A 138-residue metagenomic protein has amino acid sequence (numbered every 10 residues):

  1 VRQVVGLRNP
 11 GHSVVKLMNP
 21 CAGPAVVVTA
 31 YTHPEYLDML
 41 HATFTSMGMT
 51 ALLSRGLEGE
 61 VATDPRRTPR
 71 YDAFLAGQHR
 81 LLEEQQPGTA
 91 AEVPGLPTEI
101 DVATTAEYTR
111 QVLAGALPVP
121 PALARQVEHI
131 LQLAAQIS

Functional and structural regions predicted by a protein language model:
V1-S138: Glycine-rich anion-binding loops and their surrounding alpha/beta cores
